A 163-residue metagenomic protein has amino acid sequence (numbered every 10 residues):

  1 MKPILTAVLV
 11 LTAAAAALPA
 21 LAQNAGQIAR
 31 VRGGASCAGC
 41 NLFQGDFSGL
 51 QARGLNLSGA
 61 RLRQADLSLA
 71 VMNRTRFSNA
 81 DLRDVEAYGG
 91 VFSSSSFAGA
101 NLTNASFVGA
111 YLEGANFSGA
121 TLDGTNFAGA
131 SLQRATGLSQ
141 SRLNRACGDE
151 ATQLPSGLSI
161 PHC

Functional and structural regions predicted by a protein language model:
M1-L5: Positively charged n-region of N-terminal signal peptides that target proteins for export
T6-V10: Hydrophobic helical h-region of N-terminal Sec-dependent signal peptides in bacterial secretory/periplasmic proteins
T12-A14: P-loop/Walker A NTP-binding region and its immediately flanking N-terminal helices in P-loop NTPase folds
A17-P19: N-terminal signal peptide c-region/cleavage motif recognized by signal peptidases
L21-C163: Tandem repeat scaffolds
